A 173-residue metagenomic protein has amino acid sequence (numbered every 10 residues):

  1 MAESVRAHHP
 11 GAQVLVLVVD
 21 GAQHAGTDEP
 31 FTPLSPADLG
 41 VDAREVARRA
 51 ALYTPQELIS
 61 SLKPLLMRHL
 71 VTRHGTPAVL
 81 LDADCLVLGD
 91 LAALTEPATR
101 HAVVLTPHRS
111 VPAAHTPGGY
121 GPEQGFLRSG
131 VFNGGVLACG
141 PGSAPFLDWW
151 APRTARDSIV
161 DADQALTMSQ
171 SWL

Functional and structural regions predicted by a protein language model:
M1-L173: Glycosyltransferase catalytic domains, chiefly GT-A lineage
